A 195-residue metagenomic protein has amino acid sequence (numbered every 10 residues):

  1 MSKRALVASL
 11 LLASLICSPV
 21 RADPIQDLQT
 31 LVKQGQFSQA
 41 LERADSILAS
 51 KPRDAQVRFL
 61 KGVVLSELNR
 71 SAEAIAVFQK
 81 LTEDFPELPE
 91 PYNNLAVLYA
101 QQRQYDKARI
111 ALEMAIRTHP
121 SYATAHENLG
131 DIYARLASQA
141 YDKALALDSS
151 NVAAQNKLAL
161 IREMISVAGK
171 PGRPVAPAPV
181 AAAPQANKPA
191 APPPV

Functional and structural regions predicted by a protein language model:
K33-Q34, E67-L68, Q101-Q102, R135 (+1 more regions): Register position in tetratricopeptide repeats
E42, E73-A76, A159-V195: Compositionally biased, proline/threonine/alanine/serine-rich low-complexity intrinsically disordered stretches
A55-Q56, P89-E90, A123-T124, V152: Helix-start (N-cap) detector for alpha-helical repeat units in TPR-like alpha-solenoids, especially tetratricopeptide
